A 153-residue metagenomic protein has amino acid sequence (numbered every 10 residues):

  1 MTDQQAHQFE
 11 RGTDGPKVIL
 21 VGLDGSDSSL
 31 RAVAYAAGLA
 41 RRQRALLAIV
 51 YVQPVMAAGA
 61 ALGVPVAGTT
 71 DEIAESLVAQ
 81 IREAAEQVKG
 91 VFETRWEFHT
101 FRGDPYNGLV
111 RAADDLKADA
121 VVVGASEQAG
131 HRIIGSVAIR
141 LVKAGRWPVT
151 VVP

Functional and structural regions predicted by a protein language model:
M1-G15, Q87-V121, Q128: Structural beta-alpha unit
F9-P65: Small/aliphatic-rich secondary-structure junction motif
V50, E97-F101, T150: General small-molecule cofactor/ligand-binding pocket signal
Y51-V52, G124-S126, P153: Short secondary-structure boundary segments
V64-G68, D115-K117, I139-R140: Short, hinge-like loop/turn segments at secondary-structure boundaries
V66-Q80: A short acidic, glycine-rich active-site loop that binds or catalyzes chemistry on phosphate/adenosine moieties
A120-A144: Glycine-rich, Arg-bearing micro-motifs that act as flexible, cationic patches
